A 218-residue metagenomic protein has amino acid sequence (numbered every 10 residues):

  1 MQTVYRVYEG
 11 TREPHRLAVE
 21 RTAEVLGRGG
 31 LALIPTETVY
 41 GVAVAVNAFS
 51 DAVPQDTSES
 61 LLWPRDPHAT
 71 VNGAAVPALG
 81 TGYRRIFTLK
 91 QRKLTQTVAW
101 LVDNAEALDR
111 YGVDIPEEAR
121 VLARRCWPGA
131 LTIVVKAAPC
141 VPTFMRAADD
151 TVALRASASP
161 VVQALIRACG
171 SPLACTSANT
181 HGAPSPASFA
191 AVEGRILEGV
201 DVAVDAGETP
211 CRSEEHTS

Functional and structural regions predicted by a protein language model:
M1-S218: Active-site-adjacent structural elements in enzyme catalytic cores
